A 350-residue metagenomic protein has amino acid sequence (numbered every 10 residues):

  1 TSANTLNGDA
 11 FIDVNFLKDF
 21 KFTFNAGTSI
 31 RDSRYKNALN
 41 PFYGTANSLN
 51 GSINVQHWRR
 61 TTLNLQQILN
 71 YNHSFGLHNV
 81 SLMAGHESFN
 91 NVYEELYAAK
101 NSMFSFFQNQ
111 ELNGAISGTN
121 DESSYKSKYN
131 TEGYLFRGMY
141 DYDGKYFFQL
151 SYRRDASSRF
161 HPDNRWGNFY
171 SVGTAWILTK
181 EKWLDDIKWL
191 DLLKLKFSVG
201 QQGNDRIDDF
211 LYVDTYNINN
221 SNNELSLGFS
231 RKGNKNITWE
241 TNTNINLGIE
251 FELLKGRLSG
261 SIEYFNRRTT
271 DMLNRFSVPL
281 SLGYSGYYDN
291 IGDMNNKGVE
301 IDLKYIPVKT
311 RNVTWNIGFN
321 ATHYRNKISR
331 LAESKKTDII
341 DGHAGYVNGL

Functional and structural regions predicted by a protein language model:
T1-L39, S48-L350: Extracellular/periplasmic, surface-exposed regions of secreted and cell-surface proteins
